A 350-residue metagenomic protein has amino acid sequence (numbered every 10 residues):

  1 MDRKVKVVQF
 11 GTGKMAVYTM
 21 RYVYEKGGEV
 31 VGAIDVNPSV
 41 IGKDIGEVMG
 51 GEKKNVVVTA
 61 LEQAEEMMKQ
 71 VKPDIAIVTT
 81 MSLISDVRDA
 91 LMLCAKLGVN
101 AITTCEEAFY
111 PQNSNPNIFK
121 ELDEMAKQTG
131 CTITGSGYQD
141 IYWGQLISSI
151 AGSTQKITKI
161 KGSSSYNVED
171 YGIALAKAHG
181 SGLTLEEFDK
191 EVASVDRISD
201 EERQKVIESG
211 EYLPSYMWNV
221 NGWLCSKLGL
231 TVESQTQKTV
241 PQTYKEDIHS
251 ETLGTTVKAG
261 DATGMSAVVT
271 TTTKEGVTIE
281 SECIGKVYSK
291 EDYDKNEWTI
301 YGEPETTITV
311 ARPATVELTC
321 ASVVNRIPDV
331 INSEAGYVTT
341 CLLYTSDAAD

Functional and structural regions predicted by a protein language model:
M1-L97: N-terminal glycine-/serine-/threonine-rich beta1-alpha1-beta2 phosphate-ribose binding loop of Rossmann-like
F10, K14, G152-G285, E291 (+2 more regions): Active-site-lining helix/loop region of Rossmann-like oxidoreductase modules
F10, K14, Y18, V71 (+8 more regions): Conserved active-site and cofactor/substrate-binding residues in soluble primary-metabolism enzymes
V36, M81, C105-F109, Y138-Q139 (+1 more regions): Short, ordered loop/turn segments at secondary-structure junctions
A95-N113: ADP-ribose/adenylate-binding Rossmann-like module
L97-V99, Q128-C131: A short helix->loop->beta-strand "cap" motif at the edges of active sites that frequently abuts
E107-T129: Rossmann-fold NAD(P)-binding glycine/threonine-rich loop
Y344-D350: Conserved small/polar residues in nucleotide/adenosyl-binding loops
